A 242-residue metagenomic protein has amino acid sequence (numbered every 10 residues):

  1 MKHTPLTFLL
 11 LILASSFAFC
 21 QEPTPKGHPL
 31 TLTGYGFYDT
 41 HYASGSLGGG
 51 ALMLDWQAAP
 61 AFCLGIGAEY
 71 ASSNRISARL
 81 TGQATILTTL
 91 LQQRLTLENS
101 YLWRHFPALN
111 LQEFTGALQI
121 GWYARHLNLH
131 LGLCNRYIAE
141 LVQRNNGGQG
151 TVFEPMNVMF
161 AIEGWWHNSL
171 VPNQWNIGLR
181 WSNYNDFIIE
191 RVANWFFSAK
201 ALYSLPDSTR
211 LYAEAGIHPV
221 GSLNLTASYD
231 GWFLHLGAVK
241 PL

Functional and structural regions predicted by a protein language model:
M1-P29, L242: Cleavable N-terminal export/targeting peptides
C20-S73, V239-P241: Short glycine/proline- and aromatic-enriched beta-strand/turn motifs that initiate or cap beta-hairpins
L30-L32, P60-I66, T89-L97, R125-L131 (+3 more regions): Repeated loop/turn-to-beta-strand initiation elements of outer-membrane beta-barrel proteins
G34-Y42, A68-N74, I86-T88, Y101-P107 (+6 more regions): Transmembrane beta-strands of outer-membrane beta-barrel pores
S44-G50, N74-L80, N110-G116, R125 (+4 more regions): Residues that define the transmembrane beta-barrel architecture of outer-membrane proteins
M53, T81-L87, A117-G121, A161-W165 (+2 more regions): Outer-membrane beta-barrel architecture
T115-D186: Detector for outer-membrane/organellar transmembrane beta-barrel domains, recognizing the amphipathic beta-strand
R191-L242: Predominantly the C-terminal beta-signal and adjacent terminal strand-loop region of outer-membrane beta-barrel
